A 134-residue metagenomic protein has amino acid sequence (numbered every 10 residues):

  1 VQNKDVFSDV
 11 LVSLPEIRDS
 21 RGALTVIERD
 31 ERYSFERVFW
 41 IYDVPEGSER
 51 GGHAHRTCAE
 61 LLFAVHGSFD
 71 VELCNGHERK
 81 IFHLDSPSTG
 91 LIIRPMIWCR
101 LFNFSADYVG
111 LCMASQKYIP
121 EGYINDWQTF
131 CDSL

Functional and structural regions predicted by a protein language model:
V1-L91, A106-L134: Non-catalytic, conserved peripheral segments adjacent to functional cores
R100-L101, Y108: Structured catalytic cores of enzymes that bind and process phosphorylated ligands/cofactors
